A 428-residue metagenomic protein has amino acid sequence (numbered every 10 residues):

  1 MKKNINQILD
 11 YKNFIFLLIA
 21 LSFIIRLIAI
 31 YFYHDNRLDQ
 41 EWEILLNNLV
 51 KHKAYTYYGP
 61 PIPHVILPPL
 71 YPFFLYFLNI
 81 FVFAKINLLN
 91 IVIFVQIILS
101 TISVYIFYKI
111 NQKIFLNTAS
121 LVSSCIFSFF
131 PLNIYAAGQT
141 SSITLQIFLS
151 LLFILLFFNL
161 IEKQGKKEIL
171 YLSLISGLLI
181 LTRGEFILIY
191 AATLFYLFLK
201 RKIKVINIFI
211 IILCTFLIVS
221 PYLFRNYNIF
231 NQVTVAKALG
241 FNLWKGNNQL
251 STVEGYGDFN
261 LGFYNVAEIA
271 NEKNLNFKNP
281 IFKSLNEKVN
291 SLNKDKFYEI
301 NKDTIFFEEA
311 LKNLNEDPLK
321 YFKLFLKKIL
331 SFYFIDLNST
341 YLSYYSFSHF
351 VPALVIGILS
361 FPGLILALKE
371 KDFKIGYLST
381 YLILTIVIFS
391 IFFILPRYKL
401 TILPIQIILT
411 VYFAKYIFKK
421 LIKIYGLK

Functional and structural regions predicted by a protein language model:
N13, I86, N90-I91, I102-F129 (+4 more regions): Transmembrane-helix signature of polytopic, membrane-embedded enzymes that assemble or transfer cell-envelope glycans
F23, S123-S124, E168-R183, L194 (+2 more regions): Membrane-interface alpha helices of multi-pass inner-membrane proteins
A29-Q40, K51-Y76, I80, K312-E316 (+1 more regions): Membrane-proximal lumenal/periplasmic loop motifs of glycosylation machinery
R37, I66, I91-L99, V122-F157 (+3 more regions): Multi-pass, polyprenyl lipid-linked donor-dependent membrane glycosyltransferases
P69, F73, F81-I102, A136 (+1 more regions): Loop-to-helix entry region of an early transmembrane alpha helix in multi-pass inner-membrane enzymes
F94-I114, L152, L156, I358-I365: Transmembrane-helix motifs of polytopic, lipid-linked glycan transferases
I114-N117, F153-Y171, F198-L199: Membrane-interface transmembrane helices that cradle and orient dolichyl/undecaprenyl
F230, T234-L326: Membrane-proximal stem/loop segments at transmembrane-domain junctions that anchor or position
